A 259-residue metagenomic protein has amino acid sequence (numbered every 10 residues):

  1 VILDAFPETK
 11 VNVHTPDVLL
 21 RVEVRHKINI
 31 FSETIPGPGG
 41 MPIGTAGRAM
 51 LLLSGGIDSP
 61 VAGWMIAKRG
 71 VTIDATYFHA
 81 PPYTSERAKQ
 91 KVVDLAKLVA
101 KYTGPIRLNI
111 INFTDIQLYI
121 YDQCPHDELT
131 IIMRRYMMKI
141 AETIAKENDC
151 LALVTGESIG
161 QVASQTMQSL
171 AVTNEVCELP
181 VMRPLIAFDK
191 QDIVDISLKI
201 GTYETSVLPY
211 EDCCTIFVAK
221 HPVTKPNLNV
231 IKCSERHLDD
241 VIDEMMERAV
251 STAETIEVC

Functional and structural regions predicted by a protein language model:
V1-D4, E8-K10, T34-A46, Q117-L118 (+2 more regions): Active-site adenylate/phosphate-handling loop in enzymes that bind or generate adenylated species
V1-M50, P60-R107, I111-D115, E175 (+2 more regions): RNA-binding accessory domains that recognize and position tRNA/RNA substrates
E23, I111-I116, S158-I159, E211-K220: A glycine-rich phosphate-binding loop feature that marks nucleotide/adenosyl-phosphate handling sites
G56: Conserved G/P- and acidic residue-centered "switch" motifs that form tight phosphate/ATP-binding loops in soluble
V61, R87-D94, I111, E128 (+4 more regions): Conserved active-site and cofactor/substrate-binding residues in soluble primary-metabolism enzymes
G201-P209: A short alpha-helix-loop-beta-strand transition element characteristic of N-terminal alpha/beta dinucleotide-binding
L208-C259: The feature marks non-catalytic terminal segments
